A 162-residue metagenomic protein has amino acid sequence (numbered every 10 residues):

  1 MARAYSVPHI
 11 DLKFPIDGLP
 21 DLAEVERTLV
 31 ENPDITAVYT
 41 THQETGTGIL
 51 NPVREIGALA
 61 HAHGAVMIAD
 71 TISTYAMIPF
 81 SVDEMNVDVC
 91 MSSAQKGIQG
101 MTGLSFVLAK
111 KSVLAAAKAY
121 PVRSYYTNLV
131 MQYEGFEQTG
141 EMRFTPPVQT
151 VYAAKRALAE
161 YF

Functional and structural regions predicted by a protein language model:
M1-L19, A23-T28: PLP-dependent aspartate aminotransferase-fold enzymes
Y5-S6, H63, M85-N86: Short, structured coil segments at secondary-structure junctions
L12-P15, T71, S93-Q95: Short beta->alpha connector loops at strand-helix junctions that form conserved, small/polar/Pro-enriched
G18-L22, T45-L50, Y75-P79, E84 (+2 more regions): Short, well-ordered, mixed-charge alpha-helical segments that flank or form enzyme active sites
P20-T74, V89: Active-site phosphate-binding strand-loop segment of PLP-dependent enzymes
D83-Q95: Conserved active-site segment immediately N-terminal to the catalytic lysine that forms the internal aldimine
Q95-F162: Active-site C-terminal subdomain of aminotransferase-like
